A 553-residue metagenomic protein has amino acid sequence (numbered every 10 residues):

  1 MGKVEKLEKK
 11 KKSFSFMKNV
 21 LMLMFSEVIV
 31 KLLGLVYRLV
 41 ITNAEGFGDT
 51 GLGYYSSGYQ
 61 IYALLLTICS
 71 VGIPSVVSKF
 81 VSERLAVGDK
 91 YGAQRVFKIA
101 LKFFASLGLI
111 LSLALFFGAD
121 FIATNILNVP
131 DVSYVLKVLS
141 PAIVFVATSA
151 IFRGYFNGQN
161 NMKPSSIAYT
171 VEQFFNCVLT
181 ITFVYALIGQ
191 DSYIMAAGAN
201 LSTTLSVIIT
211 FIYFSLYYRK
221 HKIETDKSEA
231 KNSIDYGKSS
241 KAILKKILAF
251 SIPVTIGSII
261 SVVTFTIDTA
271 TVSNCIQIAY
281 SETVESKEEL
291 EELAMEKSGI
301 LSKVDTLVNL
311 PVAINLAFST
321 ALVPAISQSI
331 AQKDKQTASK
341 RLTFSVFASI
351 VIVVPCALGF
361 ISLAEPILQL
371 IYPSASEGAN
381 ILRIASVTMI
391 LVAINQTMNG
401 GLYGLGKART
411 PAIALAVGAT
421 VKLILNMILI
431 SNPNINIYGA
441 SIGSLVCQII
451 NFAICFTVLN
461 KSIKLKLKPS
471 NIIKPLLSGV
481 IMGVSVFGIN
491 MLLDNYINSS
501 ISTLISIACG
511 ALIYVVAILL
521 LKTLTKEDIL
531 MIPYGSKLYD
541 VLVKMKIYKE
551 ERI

Functional and structural regions predicted by a protein language model:
M1-V36, Y91, R95, I234-S261 (+2 more regions): N-terminal membrane topogenesis motif
G2, F14-S75, S112, F116 (+2 more regions): Signature of the first transmembrane helix
G2-E5, Q277, G488-I553: Membrane-proximal transmembrane or re-entrant/amphipathic helices at the cytosolic face
I41-L64, D131, S192, A196-N200 (+3 more regions): Interfacial/gating helices of multi-pass transporter permease domains
V71-A86, V304, V308-Q332, L342: Helix-loop junctions and terminal segments of transmembrane helices in multi-pass membrane transport/translocation
D120-L139, M295, G359-M389: Interfacial segments at transmembrane-helix termini and the short loops linking adjacent helices
F145-A168, V387-V417: Membrane-interface junctions at transmembrane-helix termini in multi-pass inner-membrane proteins
K163, F174-I212, L216-Y217, R409 (+5 more regions): Membrane-interface helix-loop junctions in multi-pass transport and translocation proteins
